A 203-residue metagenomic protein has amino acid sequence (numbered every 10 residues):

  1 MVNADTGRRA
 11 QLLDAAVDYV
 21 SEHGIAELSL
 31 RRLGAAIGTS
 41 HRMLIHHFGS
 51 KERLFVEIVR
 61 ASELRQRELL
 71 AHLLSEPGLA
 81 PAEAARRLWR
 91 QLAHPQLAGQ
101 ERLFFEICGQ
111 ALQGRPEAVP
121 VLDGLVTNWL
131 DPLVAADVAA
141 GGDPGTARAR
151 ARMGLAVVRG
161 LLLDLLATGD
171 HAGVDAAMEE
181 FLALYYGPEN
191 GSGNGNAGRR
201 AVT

Functional and structural regions predicted by a protein language model:
Q11, A15, Y19-R53, E57: Helix-turn-helix
Q11, A15-H23, E68-L73, L103 (+2 more regions): Solvent-exposed, amphipathic alpha-helical segments
A26-E27, A139-A147: Short, charged helix-capping/linker segments at alpha-helix termini
E57-R60, L70-E101, R150-G154: Hydrophobic alpha-helical connector segments
R60-R65, L74-P77, E83-A84, E180-N194 (+1 more regions): N-terminal hydrophobic signal/anchor transmembrane helix of membrane proteins
R67-L73, Q96-F105, L112-A139, A149-R152: Amphipathic alpha-helical packing segments from all-alpha helical-bundle domains
Q91, T127-A139, R148, R152 (+2 more regions): C-terminal peripheral helix-coil segments that are non-catalytic and often amphipathic
